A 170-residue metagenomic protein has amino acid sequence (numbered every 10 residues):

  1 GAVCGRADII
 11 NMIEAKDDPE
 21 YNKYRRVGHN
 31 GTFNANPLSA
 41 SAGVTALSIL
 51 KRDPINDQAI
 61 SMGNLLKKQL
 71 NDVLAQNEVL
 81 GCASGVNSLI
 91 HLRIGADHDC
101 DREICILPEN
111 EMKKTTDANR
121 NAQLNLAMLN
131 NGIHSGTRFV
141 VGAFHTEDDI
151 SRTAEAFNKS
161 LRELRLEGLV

Functional and structural regions predicted by a protein language model:
G1-V170: Conserved N-terminal phosphate-binding loop of PLP-dependent enzymes in the Aspartate aminotransferase
